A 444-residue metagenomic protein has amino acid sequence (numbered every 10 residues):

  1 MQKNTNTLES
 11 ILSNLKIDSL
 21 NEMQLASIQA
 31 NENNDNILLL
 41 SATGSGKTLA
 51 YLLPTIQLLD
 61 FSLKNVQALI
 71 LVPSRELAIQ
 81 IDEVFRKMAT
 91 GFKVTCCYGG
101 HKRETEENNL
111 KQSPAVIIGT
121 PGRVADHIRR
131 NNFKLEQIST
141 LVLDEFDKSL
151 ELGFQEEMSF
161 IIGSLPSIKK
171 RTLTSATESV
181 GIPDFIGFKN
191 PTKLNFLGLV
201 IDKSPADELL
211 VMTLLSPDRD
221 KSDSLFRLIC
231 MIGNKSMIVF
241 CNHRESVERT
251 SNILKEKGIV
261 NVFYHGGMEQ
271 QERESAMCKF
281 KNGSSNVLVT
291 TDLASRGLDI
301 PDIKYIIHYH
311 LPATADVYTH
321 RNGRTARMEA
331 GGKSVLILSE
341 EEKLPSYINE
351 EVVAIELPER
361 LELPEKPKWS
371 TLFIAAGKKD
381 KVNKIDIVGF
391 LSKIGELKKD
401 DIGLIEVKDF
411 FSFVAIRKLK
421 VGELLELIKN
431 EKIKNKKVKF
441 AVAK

Functional and structural regions predicted by a protein language model:
M1-L40: Conserved pre-motif I regulatory segment
T5, E9-S10, L63-R129, Q137-T140 (+3 more regions): Conserved nucleic-acid-binding Ia/Ib motif block in the N-terminal RecA-like helicase ATPase lobe
L25-I37, T48-L63, I79, V84-K87: Walker A/P-loop NTP-binding motif
G100, V180-L228: Interdomain hinge/linker at the junction between the two RecA-like core domains of SF2 helicases
D126, F133-D202, E342, Y347-V352: Post-DEXD/H (motif II) to motif III coupling segment of the RecA-like Helicase ATP-binding lobe
Q137, R296-L311, K333-I337: A short beta-strand element within the Helicase C-terminal
D207-I253, I394-E396: Conserved interdomain hinge at the start of the Helicase C-terminal
V287, T314-L357: Conserved segment of the helicase C-terminal RecA-like domain
